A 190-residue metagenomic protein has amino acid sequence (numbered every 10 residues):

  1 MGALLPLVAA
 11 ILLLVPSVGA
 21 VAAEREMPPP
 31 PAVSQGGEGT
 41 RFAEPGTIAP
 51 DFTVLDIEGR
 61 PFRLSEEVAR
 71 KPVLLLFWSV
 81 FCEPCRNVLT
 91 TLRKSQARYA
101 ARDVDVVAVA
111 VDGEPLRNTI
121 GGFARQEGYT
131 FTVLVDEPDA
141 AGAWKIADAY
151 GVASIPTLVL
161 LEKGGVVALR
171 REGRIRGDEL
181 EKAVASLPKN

Functional and structural regions predicted by a protein language model:
M1-D51, N190: N-terminal targeting signals for export/organelle localization
F52-V73: A short beta-strand-turn-helix
K71-V73, W78-F81, G113, S154: Short pre-active-site segment immediately N-terminal to redox-active cysteine/selenocysteine motifs in thiol-based
L74-L75, V106, L158: Hydrophobic beta-strand anchors of alpha/beta hydrolase catalytic cores
V80-N87, T157: C-type cytochrome heme c attachment motif
R86-E127, P138-D148: Structural microenvironment flanking redox-active thiols in thiol-disulfide oxidoreductases
E127-Y129, E137-A185: Thiol/disulfide oxidoreductase modules built on the thioredoxin-like
